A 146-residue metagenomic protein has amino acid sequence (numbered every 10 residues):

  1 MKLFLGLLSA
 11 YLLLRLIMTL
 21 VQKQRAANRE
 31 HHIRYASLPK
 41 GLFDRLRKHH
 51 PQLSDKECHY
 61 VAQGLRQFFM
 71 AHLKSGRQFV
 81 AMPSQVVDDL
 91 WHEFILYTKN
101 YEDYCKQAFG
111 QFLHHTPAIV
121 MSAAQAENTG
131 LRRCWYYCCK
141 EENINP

Functional and structural regions predicted by a protein language model:
K2-P146: Acidic, Ser/Thr/Pro-rich intrinsically disordered cytosolic tails and loops of eukaryotic transmembrane proteins
